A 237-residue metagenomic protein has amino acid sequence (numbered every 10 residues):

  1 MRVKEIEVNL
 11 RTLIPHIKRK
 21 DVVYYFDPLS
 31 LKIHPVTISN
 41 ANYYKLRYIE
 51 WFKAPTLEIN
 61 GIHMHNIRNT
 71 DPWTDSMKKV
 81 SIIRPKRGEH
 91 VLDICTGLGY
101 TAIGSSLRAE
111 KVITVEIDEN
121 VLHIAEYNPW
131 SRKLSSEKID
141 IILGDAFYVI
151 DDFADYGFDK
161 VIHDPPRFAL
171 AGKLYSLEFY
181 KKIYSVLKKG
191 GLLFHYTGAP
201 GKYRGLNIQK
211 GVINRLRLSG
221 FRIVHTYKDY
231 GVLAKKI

Functional and structural regions predicted by a protein language model:
M1-E50: N-terminal auxiliary segments of SAM/dcSAM-dependent transferases
T70-E89: Conserved alpha-helix/loop element of class I SAM-dependent methyltransferases that forms part of the SAM/SAH-binding
R87-G97: Conserved class I S-adenosyl-L-methionine
L98-E110: Conserved SAM-binding loop of SAM-dependent methyltransferases across substrates and taxa, primarily the Class I
V115-D155: S-adenosyl-L-methionine
Y175-K189: A short glycine-rich, Lys/Arg-flanked "PGG" loop and its adjoining helix->strand segment in the class I
G190-G198: Conserved beta-strand signature within the Rossmann-like core of class I S-adenosyl-L-methionine
P200-I237: Class I S-adenosyl-L-methionine
